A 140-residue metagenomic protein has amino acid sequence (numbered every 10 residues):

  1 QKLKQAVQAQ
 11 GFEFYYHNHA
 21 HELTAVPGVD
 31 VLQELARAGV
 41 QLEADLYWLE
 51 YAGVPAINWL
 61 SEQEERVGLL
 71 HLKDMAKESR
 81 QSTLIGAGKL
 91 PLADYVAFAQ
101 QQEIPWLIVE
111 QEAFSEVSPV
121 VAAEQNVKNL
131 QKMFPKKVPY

Functional and structural regions predicted by a protein language model:
Q1-L42, L49-Y51: Active-site acidic/histidine proton-transfer and metal-coordination neighborhood in alpha/beta enzyme cores
V26-V31, A36-Q41, E50-Y140: Histidine-acidic metal/acid-base catalytic patches
